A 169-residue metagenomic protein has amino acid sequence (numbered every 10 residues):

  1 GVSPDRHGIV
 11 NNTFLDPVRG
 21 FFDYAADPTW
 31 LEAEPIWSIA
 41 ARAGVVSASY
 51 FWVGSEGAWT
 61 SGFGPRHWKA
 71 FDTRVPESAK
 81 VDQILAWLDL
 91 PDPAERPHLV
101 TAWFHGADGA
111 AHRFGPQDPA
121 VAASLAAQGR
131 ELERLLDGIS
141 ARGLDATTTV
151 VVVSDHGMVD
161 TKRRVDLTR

Functional and structural regions predicted by a protein language model:
G1-R169: Feature captures the catalytic ectodomains and active-site-proximal regions of enzymes that hydrolyze or transfer
